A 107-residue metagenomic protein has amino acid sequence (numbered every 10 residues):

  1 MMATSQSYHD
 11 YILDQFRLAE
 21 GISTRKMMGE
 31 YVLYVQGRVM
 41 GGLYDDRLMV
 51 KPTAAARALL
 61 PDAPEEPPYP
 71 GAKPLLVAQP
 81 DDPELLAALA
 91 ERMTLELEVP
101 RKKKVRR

Functional and structural regions predicted by a protein language model:
M1-R107: Charge-dense, helix-prone N-terminal extensions
